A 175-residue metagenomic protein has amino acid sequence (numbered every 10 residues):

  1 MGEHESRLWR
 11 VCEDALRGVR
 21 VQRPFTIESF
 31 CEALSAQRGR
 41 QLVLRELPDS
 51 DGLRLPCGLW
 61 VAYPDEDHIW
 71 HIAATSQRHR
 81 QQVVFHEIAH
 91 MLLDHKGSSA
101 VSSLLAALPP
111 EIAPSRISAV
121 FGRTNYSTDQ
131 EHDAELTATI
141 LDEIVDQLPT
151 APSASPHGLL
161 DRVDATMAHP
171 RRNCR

Functional and structural regions predicted by a protein language model:
G2-A36, S98-R175: Metalloprotease/metallohydrolase-associated module, dominated by Zn2+-dependent proteases
A33-Q37, V43-D65: Catalytic zinc-binding patch centered on the HExxH motif and its immediate surroundings that defines zinc-dependent
L42, K96-G97: Secondary-structure boundary/capping signal
C57-G58, H90, S118, L160: Generic secondary-structure boundary/loop-capping signal
Y63-Q82: Short pre-active-site segment immediately N-terminal to the catalytic Zn-binding motif
Q77, Q81-F85, Q130-A134: Short, charged, low-complexity patches
Q82-H95: Active-site recognition of the HExxH zinc-binding catalytic motif
